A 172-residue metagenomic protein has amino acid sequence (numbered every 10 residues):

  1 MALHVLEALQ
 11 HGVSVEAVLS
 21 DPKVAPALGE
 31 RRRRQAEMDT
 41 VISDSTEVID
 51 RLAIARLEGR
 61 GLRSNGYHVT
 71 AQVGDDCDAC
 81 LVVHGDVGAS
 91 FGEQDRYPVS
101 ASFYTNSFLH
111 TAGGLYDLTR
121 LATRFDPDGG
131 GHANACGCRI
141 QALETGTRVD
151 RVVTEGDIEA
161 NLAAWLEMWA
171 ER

Functional and structural regions predicted by a protein language model:
M1-D76: Glycine-rich, Lys/Arg-enriched anion-binding loops that position phosphate/diphosphate groups for phosphoryl
A53-R172: Glycine-rich, acidic loop segments that terminate in or are immediately followed by a histidine
